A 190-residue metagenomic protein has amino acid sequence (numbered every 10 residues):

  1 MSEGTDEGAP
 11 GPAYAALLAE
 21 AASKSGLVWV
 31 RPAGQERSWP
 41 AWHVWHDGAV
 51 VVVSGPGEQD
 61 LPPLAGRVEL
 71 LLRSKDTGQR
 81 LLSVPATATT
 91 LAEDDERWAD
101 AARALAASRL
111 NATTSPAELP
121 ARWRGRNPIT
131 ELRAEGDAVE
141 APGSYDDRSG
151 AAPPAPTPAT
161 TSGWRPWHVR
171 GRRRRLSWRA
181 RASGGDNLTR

Functional and structural regions predicted by a protein language model:
M1-G11, R37-G48, P85-L91: Short low-complexity stretches enriched in small and charged residues
M1-R37, G185-T189: Short, conserved active-site entrance elements at the starts or edges of catalytic domains
S2, T77-R190: Charged, gly/pro-rich active-site loop segments
T5-A9, A41, L61, A65 (+2 more regions): Residue-level signal for well-ordered alpha-helical segments
A9-A13, L64-L72, R109-S115, P120: Short amphipathic alpha-helical surface micro-motifs
P12, L18, P40, L72-S74 (+2 more regions): Homeobox/homeodomain signature
L18-A19, E58-P62, W98, A102 (+1 more regions): Short amphipathic alpha-helical segments and helix-helix/interface helices
K24-P63, V68-R73, L81-V84: Short beta-strand segments
